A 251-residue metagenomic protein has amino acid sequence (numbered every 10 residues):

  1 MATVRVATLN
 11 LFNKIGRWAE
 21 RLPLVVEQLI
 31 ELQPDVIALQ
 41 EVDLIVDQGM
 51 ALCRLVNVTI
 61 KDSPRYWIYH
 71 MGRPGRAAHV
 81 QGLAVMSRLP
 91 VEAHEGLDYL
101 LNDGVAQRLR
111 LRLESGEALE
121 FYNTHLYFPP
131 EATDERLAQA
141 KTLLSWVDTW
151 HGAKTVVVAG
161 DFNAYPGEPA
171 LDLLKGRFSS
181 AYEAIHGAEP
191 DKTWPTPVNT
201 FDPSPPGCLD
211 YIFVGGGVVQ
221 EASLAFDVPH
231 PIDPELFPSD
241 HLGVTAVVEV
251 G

Functional and structural regions predicted by a protein language model:
R5-L11, V25-L52, M86, L109 (+5 more regions): Active-site beta-strand/loop signature of hydrolases that rely on acidic residues for catalysis
V6-R21, L44, P74-G75, Y127-E135: Acidic/histidine-rich helix-loop elements that form or flank divalent-metal/phosphate-binding sites at the catalytic
K14-G16, L44-D47, A78, D103 (+4 more regions): Active-site environment of divalent metal-dependent phosphoester hydrolases
R17-L24, Q48, L101-G104, D134-T142 (+3 more regions): Soluble or luminal CAZymes and related metallo-dependent hydrolases
W18, V36-L126, E221-F226: Structured beta-strand-rich core segments of catalytic domains in phosphoester-bond hydrolases
P23-V25, L52-N57, A138-Q139, L173-R177: Glycine-rich, phosphate-binding/catalytic loops in enzymes
R110, D148-V156, A164-G251: Metal-dependent phosphoester-hydrolase catalytic domains
